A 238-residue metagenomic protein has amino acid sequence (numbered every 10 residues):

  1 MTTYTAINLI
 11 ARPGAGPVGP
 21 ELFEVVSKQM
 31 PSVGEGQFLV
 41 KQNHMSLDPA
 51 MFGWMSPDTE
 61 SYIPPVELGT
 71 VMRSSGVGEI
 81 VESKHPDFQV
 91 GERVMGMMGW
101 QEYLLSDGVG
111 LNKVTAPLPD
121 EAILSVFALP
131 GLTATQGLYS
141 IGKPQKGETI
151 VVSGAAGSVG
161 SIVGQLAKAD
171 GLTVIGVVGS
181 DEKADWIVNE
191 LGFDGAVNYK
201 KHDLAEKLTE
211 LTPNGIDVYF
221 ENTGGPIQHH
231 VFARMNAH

Functional and structural regions predicted by a protein language model:
T2-T5: Extreme N-terminal starter segment of soluble prokaryotic enzymes
P17-Q29: Short glycine/threonine/proline-enriched tight-turn/helix- or strand-capping micro-motif at secondary-structure
Q29-L47, P57-W100: Glycine-rich beta-strand-centered segment in the early N-terminal region that forms part of a ligand/cofactor-binding
E35, V90, K146, A237-H238: Short, flexible surface segments
M72-E79, D87-G154: NAD(P)H dinucleotide-binding glycine-rich loop of Rossmann-like/cofactor-binding domains, especially the beta1-alpha1
F88, G160, A184, A205 (+1 more regions): Short, well-ordered alpha-helical microsegments
S125-H202: Mid-domain Rossmann-like dinucleotide-binding core that forms the NAD(H)/NADP(H) cofactor-binding site
L191, G195-H238: Glycine-rich cofactor phosphate-binding loops and adjacent beta1-alpha1 units of small-molecule cofactor enzyme domains
